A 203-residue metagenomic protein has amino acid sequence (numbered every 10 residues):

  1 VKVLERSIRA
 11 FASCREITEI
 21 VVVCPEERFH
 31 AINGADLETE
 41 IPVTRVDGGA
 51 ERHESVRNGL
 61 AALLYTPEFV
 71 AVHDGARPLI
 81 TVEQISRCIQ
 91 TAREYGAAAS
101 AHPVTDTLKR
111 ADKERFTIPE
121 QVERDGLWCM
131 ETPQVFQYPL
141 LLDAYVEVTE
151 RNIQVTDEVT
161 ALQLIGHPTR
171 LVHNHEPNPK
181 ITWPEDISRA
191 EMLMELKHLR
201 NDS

Functional and structural regions predicted by a protein language model:
L4-P67, T149: Conserved N-terminal catalytic core of the sugar/cofactor nucleotidyltransferase
T18-I20, G96-A97, P168: Residues at the starts of beta-strands that form the adenosine-phosphate
F29, H53-V56, V72, I85 (+4 more regions): A general structural signal for well-ordered alpha-helical segments in protein cores
T39-P42, D125, H167: A short helix-to-beta-strand connector/capping loop
R52-K113, E131-T132: Conserved beta-loop-beta/alpha segment of the NTase-like Rossmann-fold superfamily that binds/positions NTPs
I118-C129: A short, charged helix-loop
L127-S203: Conserved alpha/beta core of the MobA/IspD/sugar-nucleotide pyrophosphorylase nucleotidyltransferase superfamily
